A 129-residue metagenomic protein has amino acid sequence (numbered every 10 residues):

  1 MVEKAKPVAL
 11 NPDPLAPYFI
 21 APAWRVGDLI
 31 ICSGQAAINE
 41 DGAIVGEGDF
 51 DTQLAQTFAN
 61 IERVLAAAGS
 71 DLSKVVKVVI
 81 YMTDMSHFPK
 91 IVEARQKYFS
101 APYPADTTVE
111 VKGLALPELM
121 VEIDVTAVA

Functional and structural regions predicted by a protein language model:
M1-A59, R63-V76, M82-A129: N-terminal presequence-like segments and the immediate start of the first folded domain
